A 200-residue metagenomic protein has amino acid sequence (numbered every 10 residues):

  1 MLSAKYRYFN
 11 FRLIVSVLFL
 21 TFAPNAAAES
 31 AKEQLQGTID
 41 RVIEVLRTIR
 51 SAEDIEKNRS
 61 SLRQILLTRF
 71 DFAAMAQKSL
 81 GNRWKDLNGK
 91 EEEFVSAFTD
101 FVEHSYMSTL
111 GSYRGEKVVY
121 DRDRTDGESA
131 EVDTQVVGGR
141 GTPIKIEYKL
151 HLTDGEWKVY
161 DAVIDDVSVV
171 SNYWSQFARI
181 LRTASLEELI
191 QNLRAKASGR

Functional and structural regions predicted by a protein language model:
M1-F9: N-terminal secretory signal peptides that target proteins for export/translocation
V15-S16, A26: Cleavable N-terminal signal peptides
T21-P24: N-terminal signal peptide c-region/cleavage motif recognized by signal peptidases
S30-Y106: Early exported N-terminus immediately downstream of N-terminal targeting peptides
E33, E44, T48-S51, K57 (+8 more regions): Surface-exposed, polar/charged faces of alpha-helical domains in mature secreted/periplasmic/lumenal proteins
E103-I144, K196-R200: Surface-exposed, charged secondary-structure patches
P143-S171: Short beta-strand edge/turn micro-motifs at domain boundaries
I164-R200: Low-complexity, intrinsically disordered terminal/linker segments enriched in charged and Gly/Pro repeats
